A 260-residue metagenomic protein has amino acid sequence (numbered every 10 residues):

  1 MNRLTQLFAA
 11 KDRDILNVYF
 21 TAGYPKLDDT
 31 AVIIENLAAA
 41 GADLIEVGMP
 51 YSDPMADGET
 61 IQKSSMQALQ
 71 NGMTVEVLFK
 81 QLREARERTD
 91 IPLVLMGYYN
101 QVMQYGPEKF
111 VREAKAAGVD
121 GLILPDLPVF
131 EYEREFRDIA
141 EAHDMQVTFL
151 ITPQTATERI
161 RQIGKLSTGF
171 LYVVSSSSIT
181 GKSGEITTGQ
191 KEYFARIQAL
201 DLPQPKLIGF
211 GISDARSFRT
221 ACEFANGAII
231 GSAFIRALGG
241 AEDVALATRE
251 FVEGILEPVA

Functional and structural regions predicted by a protein language model:
M1-A10, L27, S52-K63, Q70-R83 (+6 more regions): Active-site-adjacent beta->alpha loops and helix N-cap segments on the catalytic face of soluble alpha/beta enzymes
L16-F20, I45-V47, L93-G97, L122-L124 (+4 more regions): Hydrophobic faces of well-ordered beta-strands that scaffold small-molecule active sites in alpha/beta enzyme cores
V18, L37, I45-G48, A114 (+3 more regions): Conserved, mostly hydrophobic/aromatic
L27-L37, T155-L166, L200, I208 (+1 more regions): Catalytic cores of alpha/beta
G41, A114-G121, A140-V147, K165-L171 (+2 more regions): Glycine-enriched alpha-helix->loop->beta-strand junction motifs that scaffold or abut catalytic
A42-D53, V119-I123, L127-F130, L171-K182 (+1 more regions): Glycine-rich phosphate-binding active-site loops on the catalytic face of alpha/beta enzymes
L78, A195-Q204, S213-R219, E223 (+1 more regions): Alpha/beta catalytic cores of nucleotide-metabolism and tRNA/nucleoside-modifying enzymes
M145-G181: Histidine/lysine/aspartate-rich catalytic loop segments that bind and position anionic ligands
